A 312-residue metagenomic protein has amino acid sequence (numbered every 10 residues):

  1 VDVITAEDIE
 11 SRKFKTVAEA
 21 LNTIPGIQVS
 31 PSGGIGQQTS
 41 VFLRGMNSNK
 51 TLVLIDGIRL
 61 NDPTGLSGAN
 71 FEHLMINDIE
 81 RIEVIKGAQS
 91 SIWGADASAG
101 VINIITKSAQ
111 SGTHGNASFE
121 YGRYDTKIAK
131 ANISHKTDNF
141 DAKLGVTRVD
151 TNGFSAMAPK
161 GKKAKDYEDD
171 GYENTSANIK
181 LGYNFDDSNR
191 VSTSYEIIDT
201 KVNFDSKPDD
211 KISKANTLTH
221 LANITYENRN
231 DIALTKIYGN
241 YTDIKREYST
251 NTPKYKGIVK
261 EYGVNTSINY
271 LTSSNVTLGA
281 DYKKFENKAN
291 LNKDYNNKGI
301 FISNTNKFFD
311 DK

Functional and structural regions predicted by a protein language model:
V1-E10, S40: N-terminal periplasmic "start-of-domain" segments of outer-membrane beta-barrel proteins
I9, L21, I82-V84, I102-I104 (+1 more regions): Non-catalytic regulatory/gating segments with a bias toward low-complexity or hydrophobic composition
A18, N22-I58, D62: Extracytoplasmic beta-strand/coil segments of soluble accessory domains associated with Gram-negative outer-membrane
T39, G100, T113-G115, K127-A131 (+4 more regions): Hydrophobic, lipid-facing positions within transmembrane beta-strands of outer-membrane proteins
I58-K86: Short acidic/polar hinge/loop motifs at secondary-structure boundaries that mediate gating or recognition
G87, I105, S118-Y124, K136 (+5 more regions): Outer-membrane beta-barrel pore domains and translocons
S91, N103, Q110-G112, E120 (+2 more regions): Periplasmic-side early beta-strands and strand-to-turn transitions of outer-membrane beta-barrels
N184-I198, N216-K312: Face-selective signature of the C-terminal outer-membrane beta-barrel domain
